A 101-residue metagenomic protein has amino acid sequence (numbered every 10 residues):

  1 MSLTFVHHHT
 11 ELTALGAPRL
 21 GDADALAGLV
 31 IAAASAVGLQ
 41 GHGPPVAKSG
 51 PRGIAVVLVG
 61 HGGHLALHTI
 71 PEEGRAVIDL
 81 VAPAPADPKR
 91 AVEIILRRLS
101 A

Functional and structural regions predicted by a protein language model:
M1-A101: Polybasic/polar functional segments that serve as interface/processing modules
